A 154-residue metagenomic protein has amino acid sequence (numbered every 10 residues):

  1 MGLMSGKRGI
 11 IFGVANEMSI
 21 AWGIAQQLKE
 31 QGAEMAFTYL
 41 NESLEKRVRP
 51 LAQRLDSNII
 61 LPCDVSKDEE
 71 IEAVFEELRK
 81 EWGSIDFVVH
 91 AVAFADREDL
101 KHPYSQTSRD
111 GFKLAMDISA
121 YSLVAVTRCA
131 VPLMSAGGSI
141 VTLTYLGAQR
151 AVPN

Functional and structural regions predicted by a protein language model:
G2-F37: Canonical Rossmann dinucleotide-binding motif of NAD(H)/NADP(H)-dependent dehydrogenases/reductases, specifically
I10, A36, L61, V88 (+1 more regions): Conserved Rossmann-like nucleotide-binding pocket used by diverse enzymes that bind dinucleotide cofactors
G13-W22, A93-V131, A136-N154: Catalytic loop of short-chain dehydrogenase/reductase
K29, G83, M134-S135: A short hydrophobic alpha-helix cap/turn motif
Q31, N41, N58-I60: Glycine-rich phosphate-binding loops of nucleotide-dependent enzymes
A33-R47: Conserved glycine-rich Rossmann-like NAD(P)H-binding loop of the short-chain dehydrogenase/reductase
E34, N58, S84: Residue-level detector of anion-binding/catalytic polar loops
A52, L61-C63, K67-E72, E76-E81 (+2 more regions): Conserved mid-core segment of classical short-chain dehydrogenase/reductases
